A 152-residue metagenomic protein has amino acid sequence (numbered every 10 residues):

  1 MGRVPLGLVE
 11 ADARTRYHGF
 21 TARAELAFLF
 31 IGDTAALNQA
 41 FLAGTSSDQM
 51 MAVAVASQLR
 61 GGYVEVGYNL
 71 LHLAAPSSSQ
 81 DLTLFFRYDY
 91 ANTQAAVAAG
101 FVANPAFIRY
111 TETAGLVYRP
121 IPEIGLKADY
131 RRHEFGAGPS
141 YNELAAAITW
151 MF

Functional and structural regions predicted by a protein language model:
M1, T34-F41, V53, Q94-A103 (+1 more regions): Outer-membrane beta-barrel translocator domains and adjoining extracellular loop/strand segments of Gram-negative
M1-A56: Surface-exposed beta-loop-beta
P5-V9, Q58-G62, I108-E112, S140-L144: Residues that define the transmembrane beta-barrel architecture of outer-membrane proteins
A11, F20-A24, V64, L82-F86 (+3 more regions): Transmembrane beta-strands of outer-membrane beta-barrel proteins
Y17-G19, L26-G32, L70, Y88-A95 (+2 more regions): Transmembrane beta-strands of outer-membrane beta-barrel pores
I31-D48, N92-A96, A106, G125-D129: Flexible, solvent-exposed coil segments and beta strand-coil junctions, predominantly the extracellular/periplasmic
V66, Y141-F152: Outer-membrane beta-barrel "beta-signal"
L71-L82, E123, A137: Short loop/turn motifs that connect adjacent beta-strands in outer-membrane beta-barrel proteins
